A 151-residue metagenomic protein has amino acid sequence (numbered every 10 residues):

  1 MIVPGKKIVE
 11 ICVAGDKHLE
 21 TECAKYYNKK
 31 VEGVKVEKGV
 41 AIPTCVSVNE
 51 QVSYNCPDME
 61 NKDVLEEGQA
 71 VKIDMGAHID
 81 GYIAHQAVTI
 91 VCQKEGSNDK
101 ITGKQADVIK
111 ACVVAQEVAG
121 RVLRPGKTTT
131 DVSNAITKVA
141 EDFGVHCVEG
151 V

Functional and structural regions predicted by a protein language model:
M1-V151: Active-site neighborhoods and metal-handling regions in enzymes and metal-associated proteins
